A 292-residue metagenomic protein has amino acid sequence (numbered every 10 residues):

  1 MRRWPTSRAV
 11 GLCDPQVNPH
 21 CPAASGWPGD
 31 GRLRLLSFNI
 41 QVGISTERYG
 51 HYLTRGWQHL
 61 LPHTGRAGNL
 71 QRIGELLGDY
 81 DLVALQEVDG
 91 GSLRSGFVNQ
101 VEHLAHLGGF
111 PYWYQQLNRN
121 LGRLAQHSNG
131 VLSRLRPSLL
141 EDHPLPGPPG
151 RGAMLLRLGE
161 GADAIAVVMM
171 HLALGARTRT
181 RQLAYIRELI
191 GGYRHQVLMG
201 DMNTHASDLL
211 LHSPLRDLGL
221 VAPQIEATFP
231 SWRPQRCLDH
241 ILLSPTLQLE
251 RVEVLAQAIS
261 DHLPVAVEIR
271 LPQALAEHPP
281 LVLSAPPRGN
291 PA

Functional and structural regions predicted by a protein language model:
M1-L107, N120-G122, Q273-A292: N-terminal, active-site-proximal structural segment of metallo-dependent hydrolase catalytic domains
M1-S25, P137, L155-D163, T178 (+2 more regions): Metal-dependent phosphoester-hydrolase catalytic domains
S25-L36, I44-E47, S133-S138, G150-M169 (+1 more regions): Beta-strand-turn-beta hairpins that frame and shape the catalytic cleft of phosphate-ester-processing enzymes
R34, Q100, Q126-G130, G152-L156 (+3 more regions): Short beta-strand micro-motifs in enzyme catalytic cores
F38-I40, V88, M170-L172, D201-M202: Active-site metal-binding loops of divalent metal-dependent hydrolases
S45-H51, F97, A125-S128, T180-R181 (+2 more regions): Short aromatic-enriched loop/helix-cap "lid" or pocket-rim segments at secondary-structure transitions that line
F110-R123, D142-P146: A short, structured active-site edge motif that brings together acidic residues
G122-L124, G147-G150, G175-R179, I259-S260: Solvent-exposed loop/turn segments connecting transmembrane beta-strands in outer-membrane beta-barrel proteins
